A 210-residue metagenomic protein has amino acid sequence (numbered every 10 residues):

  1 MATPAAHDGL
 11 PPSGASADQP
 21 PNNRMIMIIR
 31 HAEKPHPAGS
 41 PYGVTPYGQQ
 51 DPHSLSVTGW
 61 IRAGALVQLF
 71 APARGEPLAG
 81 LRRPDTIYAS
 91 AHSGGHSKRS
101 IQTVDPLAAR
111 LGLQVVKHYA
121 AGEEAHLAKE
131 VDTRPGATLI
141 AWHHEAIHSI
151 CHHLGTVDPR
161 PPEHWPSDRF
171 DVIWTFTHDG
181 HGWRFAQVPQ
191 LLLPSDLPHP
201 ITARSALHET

Functional and structural regions predicted by a protein language model:
T3-P135, A146-T210: Active-site-proximal alpha-helix that buttresses catalytic centers in soluble enzyme cores
A137-L139: Noncatalytic modules at the cell exterior or secretory-pathway interfaces, chiefly beta-strand-rich lectin/adhesion
A141-H143: Short beta-strand segments
